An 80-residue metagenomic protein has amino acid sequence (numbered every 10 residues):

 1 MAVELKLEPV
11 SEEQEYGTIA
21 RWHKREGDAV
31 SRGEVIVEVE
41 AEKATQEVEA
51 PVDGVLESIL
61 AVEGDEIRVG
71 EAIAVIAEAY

Functional and structural regions predicted by a protein language model:
M1-I36, E47, P51-D53, L60: Acidic, low-complexity mobile loops and tails
S31-E49, R68-Y80: Short hydrophobic beta/alpha edge segments that flank linear recognition/processing sites
G54-I73: PDZ-domain C-terminal substructure recognizer with occasional recognition of PDZ-binding tails
